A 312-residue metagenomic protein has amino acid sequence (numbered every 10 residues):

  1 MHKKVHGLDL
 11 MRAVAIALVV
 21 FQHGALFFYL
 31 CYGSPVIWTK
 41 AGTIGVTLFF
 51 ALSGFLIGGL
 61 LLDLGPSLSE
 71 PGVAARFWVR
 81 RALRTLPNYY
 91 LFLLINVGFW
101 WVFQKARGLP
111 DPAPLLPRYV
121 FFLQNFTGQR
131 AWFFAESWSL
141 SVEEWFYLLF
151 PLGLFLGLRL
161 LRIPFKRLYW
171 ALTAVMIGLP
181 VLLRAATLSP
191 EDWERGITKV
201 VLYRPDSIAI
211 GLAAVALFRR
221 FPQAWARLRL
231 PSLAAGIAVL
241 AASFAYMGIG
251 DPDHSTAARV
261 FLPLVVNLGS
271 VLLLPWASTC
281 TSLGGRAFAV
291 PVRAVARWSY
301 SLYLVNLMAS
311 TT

Functional and structural regions predicted by a protein language model:
M1-G7, V14, F21-T43, I57-R76 (+6 more regions): Alpha-helical transmembrane segments in multi-pass integral membrane proteins
L8, R76-F77, T85-N88, S139-L140 (+3 more regions): Alpha-helical transmembrane segments and their helix-entry boundary regions
D9, A13-I16, T47, S53 (+6 more regions): Residues within membrane-spanning alpha-helices of integral membrane proteins, especially the hydrophobic core/packing
A17, L48, Y90-G98, V102 (+8 more regions): Generic alpha-helical transmembrane segments of integral inner-membrane proteins, especially permease/transport modules
F50, F55-G59, R81-P110: Specific transmembrane helices
F77-A82, F121-F122: A short amphipathic helical element positioned immediately N-terminal to and/or at the very start of a transmembrane
P112-A131: Extracytosolic (periplasmic/ER-lumenal) interhelical loops and adjacent juxtamembrane/interface segments of multi-pass
R130-L152: Function-critical hydrophobic alpha-helical transmembrane segments in multi-pass membrane proteins
